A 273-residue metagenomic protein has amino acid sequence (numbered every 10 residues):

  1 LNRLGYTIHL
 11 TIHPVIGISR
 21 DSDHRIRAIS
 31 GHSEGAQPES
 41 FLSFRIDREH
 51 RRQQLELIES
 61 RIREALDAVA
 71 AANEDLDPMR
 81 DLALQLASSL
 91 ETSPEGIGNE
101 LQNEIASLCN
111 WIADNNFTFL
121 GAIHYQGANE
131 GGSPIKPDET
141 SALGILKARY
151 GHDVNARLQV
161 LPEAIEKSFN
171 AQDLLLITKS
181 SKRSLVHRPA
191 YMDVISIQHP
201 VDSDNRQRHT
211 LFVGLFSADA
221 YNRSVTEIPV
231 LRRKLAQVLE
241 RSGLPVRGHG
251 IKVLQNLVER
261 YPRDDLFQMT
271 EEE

Functional and structural regions predicted by a protein language model:
N2-H24: Nucleic acid-processing catalytic cores of prokaryotic defense/repair systems
N2-R3, R52-E273: Charge-rich interaction surfaces and accessory domains that mediate macromolecular binding and assembly
I8, E39-S43, M192: Broad gene-expression machinery/nucleic-acid interaction feature
I18-A65: Long, continuous compositionally biased terminal/linker segments
